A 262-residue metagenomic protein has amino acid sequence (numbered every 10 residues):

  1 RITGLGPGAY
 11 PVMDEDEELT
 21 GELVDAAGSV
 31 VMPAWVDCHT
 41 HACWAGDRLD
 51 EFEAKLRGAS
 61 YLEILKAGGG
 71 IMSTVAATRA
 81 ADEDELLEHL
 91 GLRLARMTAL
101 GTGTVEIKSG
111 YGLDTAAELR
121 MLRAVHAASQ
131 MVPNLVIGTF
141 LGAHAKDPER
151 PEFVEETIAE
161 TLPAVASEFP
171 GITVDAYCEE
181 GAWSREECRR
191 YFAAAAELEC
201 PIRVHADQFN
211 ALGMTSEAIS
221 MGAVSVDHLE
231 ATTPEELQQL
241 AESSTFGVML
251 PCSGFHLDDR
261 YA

Functional and structural regions predicted by a protein language model:
R1-V31: Histidine-rich, glycine-flanked metal-binding segment
G28, H39, F52, G101 (+5 more regions): Divalent metal-coordination and catalytic microenvironments
S29-E51: Di-metal (Zn2+ and/or Mg2+/Mn2+) metal-binding site signature of metallo-dependent hydrolases with the MBL/beta-CASP
P33, A95, R189, A193 (+2 more regions): Alpha-helical segments flanking ligand/cofactor-binding loops in enzyme cores
D47-S73: Flexible glycine-/small-residue-enriched beta->alpha junction loops that bind anionic phosphate/pyrophosphate groups
G70-G91, A95, G103-L212: Metal-coordinating catalytic core of metallo-dependent amide/deamination hydrolases
P201-I202, N210-A262: Active-site-adjacent C-terminal substructures of enzyme catalytic domains
